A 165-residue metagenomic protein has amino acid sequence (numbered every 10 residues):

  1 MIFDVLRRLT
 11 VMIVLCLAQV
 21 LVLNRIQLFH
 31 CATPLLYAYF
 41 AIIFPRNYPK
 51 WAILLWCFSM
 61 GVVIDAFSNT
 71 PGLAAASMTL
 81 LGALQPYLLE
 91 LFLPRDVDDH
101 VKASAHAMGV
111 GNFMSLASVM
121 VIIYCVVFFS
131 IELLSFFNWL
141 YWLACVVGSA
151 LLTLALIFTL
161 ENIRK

Functional and structural regions predicted by a protein language model:
M1-K165: Terminal, non-globular segments
